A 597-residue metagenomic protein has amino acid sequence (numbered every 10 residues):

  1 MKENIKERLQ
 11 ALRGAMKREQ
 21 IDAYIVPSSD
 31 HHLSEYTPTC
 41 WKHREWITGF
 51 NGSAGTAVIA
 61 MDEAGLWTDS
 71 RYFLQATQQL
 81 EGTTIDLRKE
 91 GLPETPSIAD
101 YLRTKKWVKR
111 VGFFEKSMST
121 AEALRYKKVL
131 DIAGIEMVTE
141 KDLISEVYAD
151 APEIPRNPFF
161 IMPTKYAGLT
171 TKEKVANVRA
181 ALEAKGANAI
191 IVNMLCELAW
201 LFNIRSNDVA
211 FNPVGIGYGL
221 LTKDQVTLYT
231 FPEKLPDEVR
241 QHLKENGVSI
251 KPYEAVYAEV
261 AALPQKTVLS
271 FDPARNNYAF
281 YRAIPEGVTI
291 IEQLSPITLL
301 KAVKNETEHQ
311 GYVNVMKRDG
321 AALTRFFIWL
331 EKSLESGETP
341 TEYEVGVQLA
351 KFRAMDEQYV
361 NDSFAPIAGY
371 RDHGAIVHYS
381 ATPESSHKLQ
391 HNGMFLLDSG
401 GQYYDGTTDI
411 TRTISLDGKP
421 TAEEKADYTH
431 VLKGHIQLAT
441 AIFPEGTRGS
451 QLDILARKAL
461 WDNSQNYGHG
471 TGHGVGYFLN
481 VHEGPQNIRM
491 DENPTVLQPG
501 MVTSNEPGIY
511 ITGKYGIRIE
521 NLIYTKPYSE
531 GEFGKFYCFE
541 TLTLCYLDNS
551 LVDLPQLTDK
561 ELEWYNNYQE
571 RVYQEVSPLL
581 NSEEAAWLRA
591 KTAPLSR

Functional and structural regions predicted by a protein language model:
M1-R597: Active-site neighborhoods and metal-handling regions in enzymes and metal-associated proteins
